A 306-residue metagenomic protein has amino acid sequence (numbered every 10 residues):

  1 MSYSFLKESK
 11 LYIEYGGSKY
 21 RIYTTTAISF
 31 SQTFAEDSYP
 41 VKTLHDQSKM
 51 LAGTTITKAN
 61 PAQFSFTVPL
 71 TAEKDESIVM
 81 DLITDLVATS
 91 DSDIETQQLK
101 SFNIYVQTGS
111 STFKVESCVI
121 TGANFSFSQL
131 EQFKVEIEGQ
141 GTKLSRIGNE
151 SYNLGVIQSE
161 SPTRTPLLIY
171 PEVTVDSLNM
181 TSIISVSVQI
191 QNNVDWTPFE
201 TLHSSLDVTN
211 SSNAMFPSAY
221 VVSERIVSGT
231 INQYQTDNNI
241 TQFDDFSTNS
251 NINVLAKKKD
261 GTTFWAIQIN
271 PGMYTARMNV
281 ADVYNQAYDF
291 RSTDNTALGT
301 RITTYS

Functional and structural regions predicted by a protein language model:
M1-S306: Signature of extracytoplasmic/envelope-associated structural regions
